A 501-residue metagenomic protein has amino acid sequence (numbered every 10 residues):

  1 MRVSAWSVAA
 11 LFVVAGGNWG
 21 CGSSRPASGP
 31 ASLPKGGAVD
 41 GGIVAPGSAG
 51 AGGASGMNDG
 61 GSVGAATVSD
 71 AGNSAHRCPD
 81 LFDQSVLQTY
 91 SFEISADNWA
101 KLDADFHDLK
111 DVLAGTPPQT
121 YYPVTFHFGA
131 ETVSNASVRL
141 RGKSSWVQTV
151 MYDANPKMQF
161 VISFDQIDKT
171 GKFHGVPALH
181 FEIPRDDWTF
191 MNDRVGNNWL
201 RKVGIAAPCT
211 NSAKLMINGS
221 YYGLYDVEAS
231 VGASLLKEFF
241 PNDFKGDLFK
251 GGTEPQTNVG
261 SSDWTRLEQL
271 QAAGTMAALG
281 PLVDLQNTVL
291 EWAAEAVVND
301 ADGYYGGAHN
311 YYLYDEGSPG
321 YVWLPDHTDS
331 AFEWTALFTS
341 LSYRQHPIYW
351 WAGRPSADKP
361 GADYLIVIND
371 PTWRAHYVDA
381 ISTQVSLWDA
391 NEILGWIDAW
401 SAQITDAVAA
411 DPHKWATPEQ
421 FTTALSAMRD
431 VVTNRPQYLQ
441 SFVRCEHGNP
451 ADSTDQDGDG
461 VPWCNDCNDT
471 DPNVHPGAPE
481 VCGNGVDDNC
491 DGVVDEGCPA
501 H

Functional and structural regions predicted by a protein language model:
M1-W19: Sec-dependent bacterial lipoprotein signal peptides
G16-S74, C467: Ser/Thr-rich, Pro/Gly/Ala-heavy low-complexity intrinsically disordered linkers and tails of secreted extracellular
G47, N58-R77, V443-D455, E496-H501: Low-complexity, Pro/Thr/Ser/Gly/Ala-rich linker/spacer regions in secreted, extracellular modular proteins
V68, G72-F190, V195: Conserved NTP-binding catalytic cores of kinases and kinase-like/nucleotidyltransferase enzymes across multiple kinase
D80, S85-L87, N98-L102, T116 (+3 more regions): Middle-to-C-terminal accessory/interaction subdomains
V133, P156, M216-I217, V322: Carboxylate/His-rich catalytic cores and anion/metal-binding grooves
Q159-K169, V176-P184, K202-A301, Q384-L387: Internal "kinase-insert"/substrate-recognition segments embedded within catalytic cores of ATP-dependent enzymes
G448-H501: Extracellular calcium-associated, cysteine-rich motifs in secreted modular proteins
